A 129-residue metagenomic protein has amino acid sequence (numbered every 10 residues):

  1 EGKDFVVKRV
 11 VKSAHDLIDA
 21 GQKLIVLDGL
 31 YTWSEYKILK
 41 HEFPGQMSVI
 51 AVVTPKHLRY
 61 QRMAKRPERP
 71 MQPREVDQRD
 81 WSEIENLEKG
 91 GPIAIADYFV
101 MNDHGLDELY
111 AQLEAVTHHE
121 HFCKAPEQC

Functional and structural regions predicted by a protein language model:
E1-I25, L30-I38, R69, R74-E75: ATP-dependent small-molecule kinase phosphotransfer cores that center on conserved nucleotide phosphate-binding segments
F5, W33-S34, H57-L58, D107-E108: Short alpha-helical
H15-A20, H41-P44, G90-I93: Conserved catalytic network of the ASCE P-loop NTPase/AAA+ motor domain
K23, M47, D97: Conserved acidic residues
D28-G29, H41-P70: Conserved phosphate-donor/acceptor-positioning beta-strand/loop module used by diverse small-molecule
T32, V52, N102-G105: Short beta->alpha junction loops/turns
Y36-L39, Q61, Y110-Q112: Short glycine-/acidic-enriched loop or helix-start segments at secondary-structure transitions that form or flank
A64-H119, C123-C129: Small-molecule kinase domains that catalyze NTP-dependent phosphoryl transfer to phosphate-bearing small molecules
